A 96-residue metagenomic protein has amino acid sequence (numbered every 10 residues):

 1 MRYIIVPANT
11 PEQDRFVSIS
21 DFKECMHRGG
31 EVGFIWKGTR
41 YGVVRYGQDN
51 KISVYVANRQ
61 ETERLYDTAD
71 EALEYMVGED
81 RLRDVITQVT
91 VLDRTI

Functional and structural regions predicted by a protein language model:
M1, S20, V32-F34, T39 (+3 more regions): Intrinsically disordered, low-complexity segments enriched in small/polar residues
M1-I35: Negatively charged, low-complexity tracts enriched in Asp/Glu with abundant Ser/Thr
R2-T10, T62-I96: Mixed-charge, Lys/Arg-enriched low-complexity segments
V17, R45-K51, A69-E74: A short, sequence-level motif marking secondary-structure junctions
S18-S20, A57, I86, T90: N-terminal non-cleavable signal-anchor helices
C25-A57: Amphipathic, interaction-prone secondary-structure segments
